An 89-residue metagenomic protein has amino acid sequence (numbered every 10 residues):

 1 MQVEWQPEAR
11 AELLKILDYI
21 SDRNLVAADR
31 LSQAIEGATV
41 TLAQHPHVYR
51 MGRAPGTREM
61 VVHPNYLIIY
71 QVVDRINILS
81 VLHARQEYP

Functional and structural regions predicted by a protein language model:
M1-Q2, P89: Absolute protein N-terminus
Q2-T57: Basic, Lys/Arg-enriched alpha-helical interface segments
V62: Conserved strand-loop elements at the edges of beta-sheets that form or border functional pockets
Y66-L67, Q71-P89: Enriched for short, Lys/Arg-rich terminal
